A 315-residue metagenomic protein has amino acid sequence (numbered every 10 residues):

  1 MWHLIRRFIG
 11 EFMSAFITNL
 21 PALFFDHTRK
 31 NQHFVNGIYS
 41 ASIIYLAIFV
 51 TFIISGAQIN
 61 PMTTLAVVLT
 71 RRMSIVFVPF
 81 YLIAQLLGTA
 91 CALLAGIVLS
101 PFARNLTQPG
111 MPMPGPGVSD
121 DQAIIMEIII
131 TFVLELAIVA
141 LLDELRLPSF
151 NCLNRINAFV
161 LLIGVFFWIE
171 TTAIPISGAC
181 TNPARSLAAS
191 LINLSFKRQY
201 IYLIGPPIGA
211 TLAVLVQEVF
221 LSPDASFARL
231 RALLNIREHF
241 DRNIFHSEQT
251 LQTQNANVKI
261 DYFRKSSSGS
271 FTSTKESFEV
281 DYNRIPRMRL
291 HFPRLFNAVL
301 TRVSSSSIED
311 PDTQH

Functional and structural regions predicted by a protein language model:
M1-H315: Membrane-interface helix-loop junctions and terminal tails of multi-pass membrane proteins
